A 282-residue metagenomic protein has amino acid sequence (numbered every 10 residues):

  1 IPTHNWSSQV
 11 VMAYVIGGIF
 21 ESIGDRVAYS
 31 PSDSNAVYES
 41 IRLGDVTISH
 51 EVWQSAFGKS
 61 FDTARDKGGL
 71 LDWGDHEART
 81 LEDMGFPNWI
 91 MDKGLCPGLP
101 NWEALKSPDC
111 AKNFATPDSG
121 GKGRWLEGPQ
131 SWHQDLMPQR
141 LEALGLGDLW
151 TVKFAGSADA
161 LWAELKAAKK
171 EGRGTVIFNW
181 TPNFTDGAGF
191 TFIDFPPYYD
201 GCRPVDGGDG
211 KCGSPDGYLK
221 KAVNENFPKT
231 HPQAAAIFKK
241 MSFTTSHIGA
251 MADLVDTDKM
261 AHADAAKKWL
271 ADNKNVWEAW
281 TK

Functional and structural regions predicted by a protein language model:
I1-S8, D25-S30, K122-L126, F238: Short, well-ordered beta-strand elements
W6-S7, D25-S40, V152-E164: Short helix-initiation/N-cap motifs at beta->coil->alpha
S8, W132-T151, A155-G172, Q233 (+1 more regions): An extracytoplasmic/periplasmic, membrane-proximal ligand-sensing/linker region
A13, S32-G68, A160, F184-G189: Pocket-flanking alpha-helical
I16-G24, A104, D109-T151: Ligand-binding cleft/hinge of the Venus flytrap
V46-E51, R124-Y199, P204: Ligand-binding pocket segment of bilobal, Venus flytrap-like solute-binding proteins
G69-L126: A conserved helix-loop-strand patch within extracytoplasmic ligand-binding domains of the periplasmic binding
E82-G94, D216-T230, D253-L254: A bilobed periplasmic-binding-protein/Venus flytrap-type ligand-binding module shared by bacterial periplasmic
